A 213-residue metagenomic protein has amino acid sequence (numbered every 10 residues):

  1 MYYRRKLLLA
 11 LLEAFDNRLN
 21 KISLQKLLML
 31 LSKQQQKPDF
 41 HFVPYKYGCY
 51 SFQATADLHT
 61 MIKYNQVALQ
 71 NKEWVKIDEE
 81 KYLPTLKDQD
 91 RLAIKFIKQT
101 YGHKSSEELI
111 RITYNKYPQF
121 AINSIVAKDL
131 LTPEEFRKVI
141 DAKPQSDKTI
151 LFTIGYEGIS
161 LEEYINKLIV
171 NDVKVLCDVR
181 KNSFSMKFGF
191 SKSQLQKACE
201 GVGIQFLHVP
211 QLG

Functional and structural regions predicted by a protein language model:
M1-E157, V170: Domain-edge interaction signal
S23, Q53, Y164, F188-S191: Residues at alpha-helix caps and immediate loop-helix transition turns in enzyme cores, especially N- and C-cap
K46-Y50, I159, S183-S191: Acidic-and-aromatic substrate-binding clefts and catalytic sites of carbohydrate-active enzymes
C49-S51, D78, Y82, D178 (+2 more regions): Poly-acidic low-complexity segments
L58, I165, L195-Q196: Short amphipathic alpha-helical segments and helix-helix/interface helices
W74, K181, L212: Residue-level "edge-of-site" marker
A142-V175, V179-N182, G201-I204, H208-V209: Basic nucleic-acid-binding interfaces
M186-G213: Short, surface-exposed acidic-centric catalytic microdomains
